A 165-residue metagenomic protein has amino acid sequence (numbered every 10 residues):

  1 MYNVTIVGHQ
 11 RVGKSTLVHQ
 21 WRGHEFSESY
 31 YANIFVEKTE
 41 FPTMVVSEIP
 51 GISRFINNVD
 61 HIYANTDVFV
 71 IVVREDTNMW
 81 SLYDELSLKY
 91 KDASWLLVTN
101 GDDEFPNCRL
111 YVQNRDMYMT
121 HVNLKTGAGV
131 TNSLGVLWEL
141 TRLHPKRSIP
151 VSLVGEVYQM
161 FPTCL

Functional and structural regions predicted by a protein language model:
M1-R147: TRAFAC-class small GTPase G-domain
S133, L137-H144, S152-L165: P-loop NTP-binding site
